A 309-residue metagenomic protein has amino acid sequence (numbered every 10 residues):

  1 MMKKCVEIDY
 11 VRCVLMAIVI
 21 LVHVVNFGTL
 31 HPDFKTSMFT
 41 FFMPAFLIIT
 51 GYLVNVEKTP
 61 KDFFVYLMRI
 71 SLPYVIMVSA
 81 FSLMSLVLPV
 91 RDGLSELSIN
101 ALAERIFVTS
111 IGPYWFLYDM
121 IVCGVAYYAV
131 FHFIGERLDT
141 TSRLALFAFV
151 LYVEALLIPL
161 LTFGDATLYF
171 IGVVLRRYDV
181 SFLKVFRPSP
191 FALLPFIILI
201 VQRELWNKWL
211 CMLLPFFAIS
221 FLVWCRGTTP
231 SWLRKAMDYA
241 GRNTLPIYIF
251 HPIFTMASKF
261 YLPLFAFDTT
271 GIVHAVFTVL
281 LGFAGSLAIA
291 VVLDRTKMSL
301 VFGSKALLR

Functional and structural regions predicted by a protein language model:
M1-R309: Alpha-helical transmembrane segments and their immediate juxtamembrane cytosolic regions
